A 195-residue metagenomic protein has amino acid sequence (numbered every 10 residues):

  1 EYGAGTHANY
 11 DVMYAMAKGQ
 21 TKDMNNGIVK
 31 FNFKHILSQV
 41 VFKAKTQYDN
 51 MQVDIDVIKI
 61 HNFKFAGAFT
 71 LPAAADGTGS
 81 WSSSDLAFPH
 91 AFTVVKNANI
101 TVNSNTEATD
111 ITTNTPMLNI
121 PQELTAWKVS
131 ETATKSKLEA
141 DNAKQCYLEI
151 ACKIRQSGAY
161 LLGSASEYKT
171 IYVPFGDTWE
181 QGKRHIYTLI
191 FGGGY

Functional and structural regions predicted by a protein language model:
E1, E131, D141-G163, G182: A short, solvent-exposed beta-strand micro-motif common in secreted/extracellular proteins
E1-F65, A74, D85, A91-M117 (+4 more regions): Short, low-hydrophobicity acidic/polar segments
G79-S83: Extended alpha-helical coiled-coil "stalk/arm" regions that act as elongated linkers or oligomerization scaffolds
A108-A140, Y187-T188: Exposed aromatic-hydrophobic patches
Y168-D177: Short acidic, Pro/Gly- and aromatic-enriched capping/linker segments at domain boundaries
W179-Y195: Intrinsically disordered, low-complexity repeat and linker tracts
